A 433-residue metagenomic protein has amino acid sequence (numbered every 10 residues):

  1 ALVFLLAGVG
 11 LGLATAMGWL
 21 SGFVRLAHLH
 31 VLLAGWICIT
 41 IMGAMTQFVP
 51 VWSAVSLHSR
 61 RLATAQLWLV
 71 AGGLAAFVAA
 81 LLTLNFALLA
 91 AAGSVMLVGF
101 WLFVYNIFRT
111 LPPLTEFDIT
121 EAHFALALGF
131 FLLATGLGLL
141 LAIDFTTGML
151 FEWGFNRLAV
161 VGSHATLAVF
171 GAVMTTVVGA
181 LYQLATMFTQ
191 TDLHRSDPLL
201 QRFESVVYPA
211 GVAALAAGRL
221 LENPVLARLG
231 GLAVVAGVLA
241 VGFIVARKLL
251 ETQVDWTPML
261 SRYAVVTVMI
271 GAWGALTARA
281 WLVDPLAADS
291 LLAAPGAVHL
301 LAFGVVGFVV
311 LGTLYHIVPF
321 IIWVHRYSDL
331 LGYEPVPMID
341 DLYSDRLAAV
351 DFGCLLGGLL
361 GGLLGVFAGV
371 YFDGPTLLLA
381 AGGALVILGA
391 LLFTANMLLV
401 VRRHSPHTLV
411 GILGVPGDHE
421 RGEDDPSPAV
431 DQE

Functional and structural regions predicted by a protein language model:
A1-E433: Hydrophobic alpha-helical transmembrane segments of multi-pass integral membrane proteins
